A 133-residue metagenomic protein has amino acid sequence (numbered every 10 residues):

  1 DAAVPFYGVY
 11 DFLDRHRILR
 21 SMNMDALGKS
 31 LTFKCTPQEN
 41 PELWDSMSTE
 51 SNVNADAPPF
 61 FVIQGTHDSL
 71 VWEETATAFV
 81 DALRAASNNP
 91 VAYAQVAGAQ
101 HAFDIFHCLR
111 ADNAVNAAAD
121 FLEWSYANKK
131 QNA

Functional and structural regions predicted by a protein language model:
D1-A133: Alpha/beta-hydrolase superfamily serine-hydrolase fold, recognizing
